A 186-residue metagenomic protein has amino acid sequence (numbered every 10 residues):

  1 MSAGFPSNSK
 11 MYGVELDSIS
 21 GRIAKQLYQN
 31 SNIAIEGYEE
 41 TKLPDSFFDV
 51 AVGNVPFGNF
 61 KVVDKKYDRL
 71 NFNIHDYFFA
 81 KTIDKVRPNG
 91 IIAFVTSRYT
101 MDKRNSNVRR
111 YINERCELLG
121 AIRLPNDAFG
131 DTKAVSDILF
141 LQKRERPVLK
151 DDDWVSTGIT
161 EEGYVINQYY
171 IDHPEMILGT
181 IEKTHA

Functional and structural regions predicted by a protein language model:
M1-G53, G58-F60, N89, S97-Y99 (+1 more regions): Conserved S-adenosyl-L-methionine
V14-S18, N71-A128, A134-L141: Conserved Class I SAM-dependent methyltransferase catalytic core
I23-A24, P44-D45, L118-A121, D131: Short, charged, surface-exposed secondary-structure boundary motifs
P56, N126, R144: Flexible loop residues that form catalytic and substrate-binding hotspots at small-molecule/glycan-binding clefts
N59-V62, M101-R104, L149: Short catalytic/ligand-binding loop motif for oxyanion handling, primarily in non-cytosolic enzymes, centered on
K65-L70: Short glycine-enriched, charge-decorated loop/helix-capping segments at active-site entrances that position
G130-A186: Flexible, glycine-/basic-rich loop-and-beta segments that form/coincide with the SAM-dependent methyltransferase
